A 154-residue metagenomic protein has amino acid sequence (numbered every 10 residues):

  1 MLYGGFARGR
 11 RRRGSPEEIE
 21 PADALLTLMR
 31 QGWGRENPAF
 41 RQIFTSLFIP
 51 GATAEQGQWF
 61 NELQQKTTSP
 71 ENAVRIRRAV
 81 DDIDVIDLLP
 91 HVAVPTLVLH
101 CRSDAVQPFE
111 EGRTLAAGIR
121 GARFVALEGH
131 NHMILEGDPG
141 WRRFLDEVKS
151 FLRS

Functional and structural regions predicted by a protein language model:
M1, L97-L99, V125: Conserved hydrophobic packing residues within short motifs/helices of P-loop NTPase cores of ABC-family ATPases
Y3-G4, E128: Alpha/beta-hydrolase-fold catalytic nucleophile elbow
G4-R77: Helix-rich cap/lid subdomain of alpha/beta-hydrolase
T68, D82-A93, A117: The feature captures the conserved acid-bearing segment of alpha/beta-hydrolase catalytic domains
V92, V98-H100, D104: Short beta-strand/loop motif that positions the catalytic acidic residue of the alpha/beta-hydrolase fold
A105-E111: Conserved alpha/beta-hydrolase "acid-adjacent" motif
R113-T114, D146: Active-site phosphate/pyrophosphate- and oxyanion-stabilizing loops and adjacent acidic/basic residues in soluble
A122-S154: Catalytic active-site module of serine/aspartate enzymes centered on a nucleophile-bearing elbow/loop
